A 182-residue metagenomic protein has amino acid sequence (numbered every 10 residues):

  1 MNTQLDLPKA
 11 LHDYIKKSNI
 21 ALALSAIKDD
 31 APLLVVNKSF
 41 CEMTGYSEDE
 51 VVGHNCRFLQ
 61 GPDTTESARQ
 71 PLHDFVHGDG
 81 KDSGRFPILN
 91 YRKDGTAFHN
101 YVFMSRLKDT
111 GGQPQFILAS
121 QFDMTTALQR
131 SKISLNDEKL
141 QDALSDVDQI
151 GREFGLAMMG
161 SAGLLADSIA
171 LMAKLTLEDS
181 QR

Functional and structural regions predicted by a protein language model:
A21, G84-L89, D94-V102, L118: PAS/PAC sensory module
S25, S105-L107, F122: Output-coupling edge of small sensory domains
A26-I27, F75-D79, I88-G95, K108-T110: PAS-family sensory domains
A31-L34: Conserved hydrophobic beta-strand signature of PAS-family and PAS-like sensory domains
F40-V51: PAS/PAS-like sensory domain cap-loop motif
E48, N55-R57, D63-T64: N-terminal sensory regulatory modules of PAS/LOV and PAS-like folds
Q60-H77: PAS/Per-ARNT-Sim sensory domains
G111-L165: Sensory coupling linkers of modular signal transduction proteins
